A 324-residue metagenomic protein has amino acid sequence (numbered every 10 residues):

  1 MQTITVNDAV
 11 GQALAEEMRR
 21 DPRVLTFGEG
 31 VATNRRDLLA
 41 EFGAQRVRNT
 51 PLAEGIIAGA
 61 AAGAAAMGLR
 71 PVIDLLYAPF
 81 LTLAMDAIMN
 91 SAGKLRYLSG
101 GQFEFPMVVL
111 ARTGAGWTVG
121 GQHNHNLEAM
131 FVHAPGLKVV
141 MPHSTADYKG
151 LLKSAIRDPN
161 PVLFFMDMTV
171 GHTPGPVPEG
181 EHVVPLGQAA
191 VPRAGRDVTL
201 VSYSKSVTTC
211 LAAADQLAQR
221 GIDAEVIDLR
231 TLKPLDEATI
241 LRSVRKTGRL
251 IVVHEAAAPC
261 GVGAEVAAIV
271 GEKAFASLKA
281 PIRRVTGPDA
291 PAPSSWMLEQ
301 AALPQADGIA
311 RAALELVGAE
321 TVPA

Functional and structural regions predicted by a protein language model:
M1-P161, F165-M166: Thiamine diphosphate
G28-F42, E54, Q102-F105, T118 (+2 more regions): Thiamine diphosphate
